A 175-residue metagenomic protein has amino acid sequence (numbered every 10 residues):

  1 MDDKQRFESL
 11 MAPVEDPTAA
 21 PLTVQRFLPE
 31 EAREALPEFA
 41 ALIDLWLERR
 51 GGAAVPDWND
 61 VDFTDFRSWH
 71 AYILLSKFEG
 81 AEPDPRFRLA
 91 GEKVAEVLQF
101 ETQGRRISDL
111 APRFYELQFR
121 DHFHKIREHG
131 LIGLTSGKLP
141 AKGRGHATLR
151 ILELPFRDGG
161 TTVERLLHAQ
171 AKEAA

Functional and structural regions predicted by a protein language model:
D2-V14, L22-A175: Sensory/regulatory domains in signal-transduction proteins
